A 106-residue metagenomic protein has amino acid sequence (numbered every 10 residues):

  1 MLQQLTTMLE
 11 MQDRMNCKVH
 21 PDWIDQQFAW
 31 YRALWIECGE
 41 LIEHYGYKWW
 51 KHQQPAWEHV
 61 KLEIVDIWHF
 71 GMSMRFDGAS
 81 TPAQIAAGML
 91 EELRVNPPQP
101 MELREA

Functional and structural regions predicted by a protein language model:
M1-A106: Flexible "arm" and connector segments at domain edges
